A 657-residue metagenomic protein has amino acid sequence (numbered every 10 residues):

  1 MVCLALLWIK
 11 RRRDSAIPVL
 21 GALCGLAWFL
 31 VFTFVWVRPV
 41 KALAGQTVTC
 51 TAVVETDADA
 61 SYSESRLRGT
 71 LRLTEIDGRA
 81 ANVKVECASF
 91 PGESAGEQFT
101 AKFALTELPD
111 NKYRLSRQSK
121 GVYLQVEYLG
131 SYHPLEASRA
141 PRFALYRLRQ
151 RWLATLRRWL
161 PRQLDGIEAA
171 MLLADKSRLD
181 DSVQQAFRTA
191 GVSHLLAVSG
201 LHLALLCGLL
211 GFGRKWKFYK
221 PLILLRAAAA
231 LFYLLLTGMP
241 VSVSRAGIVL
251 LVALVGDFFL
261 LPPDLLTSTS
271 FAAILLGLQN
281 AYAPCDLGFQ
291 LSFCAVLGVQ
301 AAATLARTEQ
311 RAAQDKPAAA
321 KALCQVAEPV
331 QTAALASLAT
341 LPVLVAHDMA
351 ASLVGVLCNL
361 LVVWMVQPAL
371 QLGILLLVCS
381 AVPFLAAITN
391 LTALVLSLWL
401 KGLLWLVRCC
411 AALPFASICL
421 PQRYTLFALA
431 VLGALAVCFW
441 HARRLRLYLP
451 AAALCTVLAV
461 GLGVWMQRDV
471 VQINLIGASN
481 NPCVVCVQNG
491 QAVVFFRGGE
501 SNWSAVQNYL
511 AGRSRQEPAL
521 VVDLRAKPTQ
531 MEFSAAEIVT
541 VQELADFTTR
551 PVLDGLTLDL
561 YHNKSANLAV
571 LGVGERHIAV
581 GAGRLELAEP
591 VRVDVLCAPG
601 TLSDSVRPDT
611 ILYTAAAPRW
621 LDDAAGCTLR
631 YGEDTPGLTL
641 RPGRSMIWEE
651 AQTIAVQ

Functional and structural regions predicted by a protein language model:
M1-C24, D181-G355, Q422-R468: Hydrophobic alpha-helical transmembrane segments in multi-pass membrane proteins
A27-T49, R444-P482: Hydrophobic alpha-helical transmembrane segments in integral membrane proteins
F29-H194, N508, G555, Y561 (+1 more regions): Membrane-interface helix/helix-cap signal primarily in integral membrane proteins
T49-S89, S94-Y113, I476-F533, N567-L568 (+1 more regions): Short periplasmic/luminal acceptor-recognition loop of GT-C membrane glycosyltransferases, typified by
A52, F103, M171, S199 (+9 more regions): Divalent metal-coordination and catalytic microenvironments
P134-L135, R139-F143, Q150, T189 (+2 more regions): Membrane-interface amphipathic/re-entrant loop segments adjacent to transmembrane helices in multi-pass membrane
V192-K217, P518-A535, D594-V606, T614-W620: Di-metal (Zn2+ and/or Mg2+/Mn2+) metal-binding site signature of metallo-dependent hydrolases with the MBL/beta-CASP
G277-C285, R408-G433, V437-A442, T456-L520 (+4 more regions): Core dinuclear metal-dependent hydrolase active-site scaffold
